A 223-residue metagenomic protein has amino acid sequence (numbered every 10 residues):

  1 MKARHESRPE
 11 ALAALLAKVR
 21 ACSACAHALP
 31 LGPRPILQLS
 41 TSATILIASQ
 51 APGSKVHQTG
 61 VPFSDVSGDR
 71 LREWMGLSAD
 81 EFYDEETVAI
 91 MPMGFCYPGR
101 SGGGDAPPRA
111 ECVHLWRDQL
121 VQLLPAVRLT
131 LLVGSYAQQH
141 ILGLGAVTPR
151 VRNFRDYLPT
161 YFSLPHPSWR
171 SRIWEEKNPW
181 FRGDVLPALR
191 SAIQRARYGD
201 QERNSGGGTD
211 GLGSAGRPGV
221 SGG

Functional and structural regions predicted by a protein language model:
K2-A196: A polyanion-binding, active-site-adjacent surface
P218-S221: Short, intrinsically disordered C-terminal tails of secreted or membrane-associated proteins
